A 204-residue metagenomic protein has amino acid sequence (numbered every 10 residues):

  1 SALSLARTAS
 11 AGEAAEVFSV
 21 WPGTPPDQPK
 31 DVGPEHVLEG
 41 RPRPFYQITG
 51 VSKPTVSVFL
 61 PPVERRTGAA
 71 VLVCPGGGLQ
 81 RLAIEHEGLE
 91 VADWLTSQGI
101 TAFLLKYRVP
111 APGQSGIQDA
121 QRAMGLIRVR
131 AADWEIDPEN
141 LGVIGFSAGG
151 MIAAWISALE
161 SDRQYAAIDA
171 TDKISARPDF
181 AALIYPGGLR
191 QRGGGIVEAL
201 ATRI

Functional and structural regions predicted by a protein language model:
T8-V58, L189, G194-T202: A domain-start/cap signature at the N-terminus of enzymes
W21-G23, V56-T67, A132-W134: Short beta-strand-to-loop junctions in surface cap/lid or active-site-entrance loops
T24, P75-Q80: Active-site glycine-rich loops that stabilize anionic/oxyanionic intermediates across multiple enzyme folds
T67-G76: Short beta-strand element of the alpha/beta-hydrolase
A70, T96-K106, G142, F180: A fold-wide structural signal in alpha/beta-hydrolase
G77, T101, K106-P110, G187: Short beta-to-alpha linker loops that shape the active-site pocket of alpha/beta-hydrolase fold enzymes
L82-V91, L104-P138: Catalytic nucleophile-loop/oxyanion-hole region of alpha/beta-hydrolase and closely related hydrolase-like folds
Q118, R122-I204: Primarily recognizes the serine-hydrolase "nucleophile elbow" in alpha/beta-hydrolase and SGNH/GDSL folds
